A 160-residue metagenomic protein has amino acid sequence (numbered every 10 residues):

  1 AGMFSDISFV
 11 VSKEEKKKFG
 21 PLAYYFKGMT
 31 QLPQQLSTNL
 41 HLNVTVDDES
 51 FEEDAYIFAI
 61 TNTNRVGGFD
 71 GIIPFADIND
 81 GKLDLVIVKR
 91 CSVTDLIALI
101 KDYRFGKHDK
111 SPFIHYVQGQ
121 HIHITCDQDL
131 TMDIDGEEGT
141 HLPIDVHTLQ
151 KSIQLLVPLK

Functional and structural regions predicted by a protein language model:
A1-K160: Long C-terminal subdomains/extensions of small-metabolite kinases
